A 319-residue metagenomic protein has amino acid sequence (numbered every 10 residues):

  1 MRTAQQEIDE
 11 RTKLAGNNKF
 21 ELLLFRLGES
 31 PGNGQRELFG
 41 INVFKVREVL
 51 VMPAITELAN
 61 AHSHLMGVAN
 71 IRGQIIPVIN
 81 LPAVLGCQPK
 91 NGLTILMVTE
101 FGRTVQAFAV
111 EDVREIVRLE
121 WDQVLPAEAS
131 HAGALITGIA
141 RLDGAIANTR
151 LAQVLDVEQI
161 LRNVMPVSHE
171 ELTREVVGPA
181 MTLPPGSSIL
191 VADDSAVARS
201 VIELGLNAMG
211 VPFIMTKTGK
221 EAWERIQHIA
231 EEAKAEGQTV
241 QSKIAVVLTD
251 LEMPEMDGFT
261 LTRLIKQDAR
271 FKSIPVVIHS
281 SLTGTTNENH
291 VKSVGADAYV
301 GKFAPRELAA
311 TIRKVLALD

Functional and structural regions predicted by a protein language model:
M1-E221, R225-G237, S242-A245, L251-T260 (+3 more regions): An acidic, low-aromatic, low-complexity terminal/linker signal
D268: Acidic-histidine catalytic/liganding microenvironments
